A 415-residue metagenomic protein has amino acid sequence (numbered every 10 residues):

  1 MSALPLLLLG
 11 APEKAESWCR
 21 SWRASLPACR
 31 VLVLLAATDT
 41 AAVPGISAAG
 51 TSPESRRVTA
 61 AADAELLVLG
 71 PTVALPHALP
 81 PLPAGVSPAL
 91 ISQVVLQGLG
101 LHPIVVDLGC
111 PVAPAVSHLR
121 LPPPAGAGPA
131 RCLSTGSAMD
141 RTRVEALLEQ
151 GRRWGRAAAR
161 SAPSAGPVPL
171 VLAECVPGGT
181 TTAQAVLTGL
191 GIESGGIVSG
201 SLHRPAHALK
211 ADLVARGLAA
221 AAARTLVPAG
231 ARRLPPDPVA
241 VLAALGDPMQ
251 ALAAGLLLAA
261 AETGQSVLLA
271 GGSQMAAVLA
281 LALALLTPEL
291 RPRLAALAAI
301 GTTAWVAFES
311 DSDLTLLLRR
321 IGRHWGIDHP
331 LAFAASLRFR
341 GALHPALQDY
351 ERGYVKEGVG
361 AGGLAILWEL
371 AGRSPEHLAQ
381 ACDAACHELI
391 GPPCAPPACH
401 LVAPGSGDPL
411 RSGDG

Functional and structural regions predicted by a protein language model:
M1-A173, P177-G415: N-terminal loops that bind phosphate or other acidic moieties and the adjacent beta-alpha structural core
